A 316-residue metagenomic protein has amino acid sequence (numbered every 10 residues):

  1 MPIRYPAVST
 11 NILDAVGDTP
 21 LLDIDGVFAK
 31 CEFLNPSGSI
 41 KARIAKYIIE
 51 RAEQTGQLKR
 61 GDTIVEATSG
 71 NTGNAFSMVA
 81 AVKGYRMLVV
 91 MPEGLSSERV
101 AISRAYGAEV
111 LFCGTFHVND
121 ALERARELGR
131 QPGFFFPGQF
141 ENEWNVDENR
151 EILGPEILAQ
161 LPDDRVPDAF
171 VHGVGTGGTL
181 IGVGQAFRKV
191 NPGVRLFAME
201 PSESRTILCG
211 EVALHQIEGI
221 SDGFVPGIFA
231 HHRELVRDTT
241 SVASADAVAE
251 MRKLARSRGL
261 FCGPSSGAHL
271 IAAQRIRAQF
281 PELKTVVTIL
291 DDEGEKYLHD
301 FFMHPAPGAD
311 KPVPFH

Functional and structural regions predicted by a protein language model:
M1-H316: PLP-dependent amino-acid enzyme catalytic core
